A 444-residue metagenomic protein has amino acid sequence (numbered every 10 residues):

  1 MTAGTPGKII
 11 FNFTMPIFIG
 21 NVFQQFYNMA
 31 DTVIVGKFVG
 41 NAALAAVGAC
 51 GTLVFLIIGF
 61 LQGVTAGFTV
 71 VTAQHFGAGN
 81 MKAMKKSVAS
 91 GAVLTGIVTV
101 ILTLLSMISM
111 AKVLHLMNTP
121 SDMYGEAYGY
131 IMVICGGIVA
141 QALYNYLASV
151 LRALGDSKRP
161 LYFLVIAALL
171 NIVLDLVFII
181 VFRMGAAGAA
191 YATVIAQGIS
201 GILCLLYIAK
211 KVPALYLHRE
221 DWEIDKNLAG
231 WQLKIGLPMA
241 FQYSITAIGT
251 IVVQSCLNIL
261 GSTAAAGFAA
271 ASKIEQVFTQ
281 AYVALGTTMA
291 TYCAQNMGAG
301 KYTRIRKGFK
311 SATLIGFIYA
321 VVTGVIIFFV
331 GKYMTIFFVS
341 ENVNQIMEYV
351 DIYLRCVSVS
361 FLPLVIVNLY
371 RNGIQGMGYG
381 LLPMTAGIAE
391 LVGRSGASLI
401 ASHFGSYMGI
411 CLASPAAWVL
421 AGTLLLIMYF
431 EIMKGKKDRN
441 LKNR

Functional and structural regions predicted by a protein language model:
M1-T14, T72-G137, V181-L237, C293-S360 (+1 more regions): Short alpha-helical transmembrane segments in multi-pass integral membrane proteins
N12-D31, V133, Y144, A167 (+4 more regions): Transmembrane helical elements of multi-pass membrane transporters/channels
M15, I19, C50-L53, V93-I97 (+13 more regions): Hydrophobic residues within alpha-helical transmembrane segments of multi-pass solute transporters/permease subunits
V22, F26-L44, L114-S121, V177-M184 (+4 more regions): Helix-terminus/linker motif at the lipid-water interface of multi-pass membrane proteins
V35-F55, S121-E126, A186-A187, L228-I235 (+5 more regions): Interfacial/gating helices of multi-pass transporter permease domains
L44-L104, Q141-P160, G267-G331, L364-A386: Small-residue-rich hydrophobic transmembrane alpha-helices
L56-G59, N171-L176, G201-L205, V277-Q280 (+3 more regions): Hydrophobic transmembrane alpha-helices of multi-pass small-molecule transporters
T65, I134-R152, P160-A168, A189-I202 (+4 more regions): Short runs within selected transmembrane alpha-helices of multi-pass transporters and secretion channels
